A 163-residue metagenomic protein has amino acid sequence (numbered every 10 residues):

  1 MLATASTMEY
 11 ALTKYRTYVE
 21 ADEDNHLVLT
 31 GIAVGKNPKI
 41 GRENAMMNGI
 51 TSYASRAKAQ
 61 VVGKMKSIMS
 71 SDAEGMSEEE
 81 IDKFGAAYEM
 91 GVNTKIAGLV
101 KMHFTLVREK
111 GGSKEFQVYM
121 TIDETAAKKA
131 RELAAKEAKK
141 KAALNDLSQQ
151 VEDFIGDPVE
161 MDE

Functional and structural regions predicted by a protein language model:
M1-E163: Domain-level marker for long, solvent-exposed, non-transmembrane regions
